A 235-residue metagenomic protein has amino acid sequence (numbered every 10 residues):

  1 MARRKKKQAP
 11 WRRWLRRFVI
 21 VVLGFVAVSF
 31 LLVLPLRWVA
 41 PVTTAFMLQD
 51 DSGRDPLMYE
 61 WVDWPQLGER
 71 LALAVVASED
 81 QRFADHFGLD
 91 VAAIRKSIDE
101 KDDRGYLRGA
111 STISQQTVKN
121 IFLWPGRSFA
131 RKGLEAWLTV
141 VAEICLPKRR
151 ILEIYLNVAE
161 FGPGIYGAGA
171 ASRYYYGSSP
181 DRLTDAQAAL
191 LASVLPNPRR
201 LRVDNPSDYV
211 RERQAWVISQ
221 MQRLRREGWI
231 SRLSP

Functional and structural regions predicted by a protein language model:
A2-P235: Juxtamembrane regions of bacterial inner-membrane/periplasmic proteins, predominantly the peptidoglycan biogenesis
